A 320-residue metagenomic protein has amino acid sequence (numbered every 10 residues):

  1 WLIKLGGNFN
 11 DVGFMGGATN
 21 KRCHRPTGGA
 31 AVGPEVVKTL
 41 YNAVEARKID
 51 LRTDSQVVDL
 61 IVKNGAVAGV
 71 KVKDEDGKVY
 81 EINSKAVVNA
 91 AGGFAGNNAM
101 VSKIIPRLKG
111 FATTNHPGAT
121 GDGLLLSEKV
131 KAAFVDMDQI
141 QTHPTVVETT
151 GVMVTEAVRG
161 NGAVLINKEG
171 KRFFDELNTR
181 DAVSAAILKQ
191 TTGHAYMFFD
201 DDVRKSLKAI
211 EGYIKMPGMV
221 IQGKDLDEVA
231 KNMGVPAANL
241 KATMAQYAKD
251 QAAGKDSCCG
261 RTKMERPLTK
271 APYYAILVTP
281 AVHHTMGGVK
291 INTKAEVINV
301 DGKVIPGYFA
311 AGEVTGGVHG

Functional and structural regions predicted by a protein language model:
W1-G16, G223-D225, K231-L240, Q246: Rossmann-like flavin
W1-Y80, N97-M100, Q251-K270: Conserved redox-cofactor binding core of oxidoreductases
K21, T27, T114-P117, M153-E156 (+4 more regions): Short Gly/Pro-enriched turn/cap motifs at secondary-structure boundaries
D59, N239-V318: A glycine-rich dinucleotide-binding beta-alpha-beta segment and adjacent secondary-structure elements that constitute
V67, R172, V297-I298: Hydrophobic "anchor" residues
E75-V147, G151-V152: Glycine-rich loop(s) and the adjacent beta-strand/alpha-helix scaffold that form part
A95-V101, S206-K208, G317-H319: Short acidic/His/Gly/Ser-rich catalytic and metal-binding motifs that mark active-site loops of diverse hydrolases
L124-L126, A132-V235: An anion/pyrophosphate-binding glycine-rich loop and adjacent beta-alpha core in soluble alpha-beta enzymes
